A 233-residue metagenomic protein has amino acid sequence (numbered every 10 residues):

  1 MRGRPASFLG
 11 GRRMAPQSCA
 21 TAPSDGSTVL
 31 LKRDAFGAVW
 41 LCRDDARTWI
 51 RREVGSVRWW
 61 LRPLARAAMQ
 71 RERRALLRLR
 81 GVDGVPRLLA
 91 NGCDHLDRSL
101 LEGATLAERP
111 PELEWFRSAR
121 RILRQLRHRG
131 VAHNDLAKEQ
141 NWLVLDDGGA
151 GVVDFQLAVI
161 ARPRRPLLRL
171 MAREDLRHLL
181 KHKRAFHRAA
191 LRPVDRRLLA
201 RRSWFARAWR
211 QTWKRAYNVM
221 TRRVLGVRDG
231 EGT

Functional and structural regions predicted by a protein language model:
F8-V29: Juxta-kinase regulatory segment immediately upstream of eukaryotic protein kinase catalytic domains
S27-Q70, R74-L77: ATP-binding glycine-rich loop module of kinase domains
L41-D45, L100, L145-D146: Active-site beta-strand termini and strand-to-loop segments that position acidic
A65, L77-R80, G84-S118: Conserved structural core of kinase catalytic domains
I122-Q125: Conserved hydrophobic core/spine positions of the Hanks-type protein kinase catalytic domain
H128-E139: Catalytic-loop of the protein kinase fold
Q140-V152: Conserved protein kinase catalytic/activation segment
G149-T233: C-lobe/activation-segment region of protein kinase-like
